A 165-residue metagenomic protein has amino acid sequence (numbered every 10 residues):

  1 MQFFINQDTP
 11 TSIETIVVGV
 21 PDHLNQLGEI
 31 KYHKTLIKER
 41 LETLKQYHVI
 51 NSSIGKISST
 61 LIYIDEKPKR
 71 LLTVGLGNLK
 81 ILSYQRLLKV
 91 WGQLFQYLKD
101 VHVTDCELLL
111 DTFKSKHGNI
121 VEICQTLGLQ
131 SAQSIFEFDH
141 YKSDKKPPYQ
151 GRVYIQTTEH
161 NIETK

Functional and structural regions predicted by a protein language model:
M1-K165: Short amphipathic alpha-helical segment within the helicase RecA-like ATPase core that mediates nucleic-acid
